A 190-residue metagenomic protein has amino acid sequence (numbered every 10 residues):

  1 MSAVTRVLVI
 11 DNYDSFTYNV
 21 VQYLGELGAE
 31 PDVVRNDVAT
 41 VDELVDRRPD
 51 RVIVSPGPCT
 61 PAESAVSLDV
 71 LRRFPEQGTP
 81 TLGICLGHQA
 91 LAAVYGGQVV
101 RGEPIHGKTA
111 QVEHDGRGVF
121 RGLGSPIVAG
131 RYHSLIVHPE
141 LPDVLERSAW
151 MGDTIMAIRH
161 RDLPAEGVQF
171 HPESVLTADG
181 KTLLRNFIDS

Functional and structural regions predicted by a protein language model:
S2-L8: Extreme N-terminal starter segment of soluble prokaryotic enzymes
R6, E30, D50-R51, P80-L82 (+2 more regions): Structural signature of beta-strand start/N-cap positions in the alpha/beta core of ABC transporter nucleotide-binding
V21-E30: Two-component/phosphorelay signaling modules centered on CheY-like receiver
E30-N36: Short hydrophobic/Thr-rich beta-strand motif most characteristic of the beta2 strand and flanking loop of CheY-like
T40-R48: Short amphipathic alpha-helix with an adjacent loop that forms part of the alpha/beta core around
R47-G122, L184-N186: Cysteine-nucleophile active-site neighborhood
G116-D162: Catalytic beta-strand/loop cores that center a nucleophilic Ser/Cys/Thr and support acyl-enzyme chemistry
V175-S190: Acyltransferase
